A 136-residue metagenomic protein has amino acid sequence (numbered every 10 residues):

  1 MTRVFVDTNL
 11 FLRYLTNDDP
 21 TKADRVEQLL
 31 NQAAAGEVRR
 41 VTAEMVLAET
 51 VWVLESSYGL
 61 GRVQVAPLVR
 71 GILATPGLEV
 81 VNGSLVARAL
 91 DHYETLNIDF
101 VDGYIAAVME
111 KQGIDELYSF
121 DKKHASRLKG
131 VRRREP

Functional and structural regions predicted by a protein language model:
M1-R3, A106-P136: Acidic, PIN/NYN-like endoribonuclease modules and their adjacent C-terminal/linker elements
M1-T42, S57-Q64, R134-P136: Short, well-structured N-terminal submotif of metal-dependent ribonuclease cores
D7, E49, D102, D121: Acidic active-site catalytic centers that drive phospho-/nucleotidyl reactions and related ester hydrolyses
F11, L47, H124-A125: A generic structural signal for short hydrophobic patches within well-formed alpha-helices
G59-L73, G77-L78: Glycine/small-residue-rich phosphate/adenosyl-binding loop
G77-F120: Active-site neighborhoods of divalent-metal-dependent phosphate/nucleic-acid chemistry enzymes
